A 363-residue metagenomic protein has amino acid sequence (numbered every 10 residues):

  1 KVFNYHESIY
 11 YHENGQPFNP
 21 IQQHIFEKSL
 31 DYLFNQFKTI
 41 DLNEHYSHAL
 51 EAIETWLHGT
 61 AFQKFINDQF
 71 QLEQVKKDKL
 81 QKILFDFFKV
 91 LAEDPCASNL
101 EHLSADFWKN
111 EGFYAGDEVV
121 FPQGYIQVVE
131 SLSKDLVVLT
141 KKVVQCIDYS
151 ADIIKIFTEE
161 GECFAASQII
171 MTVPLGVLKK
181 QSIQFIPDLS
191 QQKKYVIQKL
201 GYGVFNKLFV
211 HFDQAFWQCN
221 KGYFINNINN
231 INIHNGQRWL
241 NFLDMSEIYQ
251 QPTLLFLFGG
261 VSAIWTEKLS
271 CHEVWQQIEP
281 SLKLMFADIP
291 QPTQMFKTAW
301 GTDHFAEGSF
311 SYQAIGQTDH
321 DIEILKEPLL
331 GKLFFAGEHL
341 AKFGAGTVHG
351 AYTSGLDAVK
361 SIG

Functional and structural regions predicted by a protein language model:
K1-G363: FAD-dinucleotide binding site
